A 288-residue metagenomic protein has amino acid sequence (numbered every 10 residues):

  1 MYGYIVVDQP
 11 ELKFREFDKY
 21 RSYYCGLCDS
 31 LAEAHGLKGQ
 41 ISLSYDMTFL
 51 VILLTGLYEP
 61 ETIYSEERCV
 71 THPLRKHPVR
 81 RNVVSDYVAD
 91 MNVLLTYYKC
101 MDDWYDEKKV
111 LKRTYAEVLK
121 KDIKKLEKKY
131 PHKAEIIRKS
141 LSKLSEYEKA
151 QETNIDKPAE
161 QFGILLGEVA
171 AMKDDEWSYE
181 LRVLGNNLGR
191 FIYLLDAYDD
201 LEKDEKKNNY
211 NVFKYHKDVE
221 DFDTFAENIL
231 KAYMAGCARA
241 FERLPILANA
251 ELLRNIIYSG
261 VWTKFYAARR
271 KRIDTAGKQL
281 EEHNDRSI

Functional and structural regions predicted by a protein language model:
M1-V183, R190, L194-K231, R239-L252 (+4 more regions): Acidic catalytic motifs of isoprenoid enzymes
A276-I288: Mixed-charge, low-complexity intrinsically disordered regions
